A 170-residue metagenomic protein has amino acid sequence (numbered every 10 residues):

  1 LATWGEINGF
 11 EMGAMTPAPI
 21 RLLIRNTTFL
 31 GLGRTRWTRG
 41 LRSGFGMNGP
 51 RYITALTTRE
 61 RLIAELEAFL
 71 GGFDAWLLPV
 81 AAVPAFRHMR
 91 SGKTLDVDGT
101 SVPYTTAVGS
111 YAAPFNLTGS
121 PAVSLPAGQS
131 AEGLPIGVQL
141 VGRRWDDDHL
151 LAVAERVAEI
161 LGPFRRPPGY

Functional and structural regions predicted by a protein language model:
L1-S110, L117, W145, H149 (+1 more regions): Amidase signature
P121-L125: A short, aliphatic-rich beta-strand micro-motif
P126, R144: Residues at the C-termini of beta-strands that transition into short coil/loop
S130: Short, acidic, Ser/Thr-enriched surface-loop or helix-capping motifs
L134-R143, L150-L151: Short, well-ordered beta-strand elements
